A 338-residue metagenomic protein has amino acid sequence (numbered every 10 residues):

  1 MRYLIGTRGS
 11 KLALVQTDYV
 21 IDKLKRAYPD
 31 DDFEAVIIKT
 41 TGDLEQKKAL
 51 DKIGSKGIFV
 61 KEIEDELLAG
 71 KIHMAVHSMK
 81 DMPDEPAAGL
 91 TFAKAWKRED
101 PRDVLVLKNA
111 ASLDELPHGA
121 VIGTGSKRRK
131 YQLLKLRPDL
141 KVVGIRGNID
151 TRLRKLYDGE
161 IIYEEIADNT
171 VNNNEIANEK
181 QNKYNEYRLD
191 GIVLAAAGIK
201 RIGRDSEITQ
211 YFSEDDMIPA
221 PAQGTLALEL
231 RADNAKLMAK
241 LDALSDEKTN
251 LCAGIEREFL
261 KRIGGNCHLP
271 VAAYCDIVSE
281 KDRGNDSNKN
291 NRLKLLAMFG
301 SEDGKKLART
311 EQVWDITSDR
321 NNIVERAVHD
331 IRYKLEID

Functional and structural regions predicted by a protein language model:
R2-K39, E45, K52, K135 (+2 more regions): Small-molecule-sensing regulatory modules
K48-H73: Short, structured active-site "lid" loops
G70, A88, H118, E186-Y187: Structured loop/turn residues at beta-strand edges in well-structured enzyme cores
I72-M74, D190-G191: Short, Asp-centered acidic motifs that coordinate Mg2+ and/or phosphate in catalytic or ligand-binding sites
M79-K80, A88-D139: A conserved helix-loop-strand patch within extracytoplasmic ligand-binding domains of the periplasmic binding
M79-M82, A197-I199: Short glycine-rich anion-binding loops that position phosphate/pyrophosphate groups of nucleotides and phosphorylated
